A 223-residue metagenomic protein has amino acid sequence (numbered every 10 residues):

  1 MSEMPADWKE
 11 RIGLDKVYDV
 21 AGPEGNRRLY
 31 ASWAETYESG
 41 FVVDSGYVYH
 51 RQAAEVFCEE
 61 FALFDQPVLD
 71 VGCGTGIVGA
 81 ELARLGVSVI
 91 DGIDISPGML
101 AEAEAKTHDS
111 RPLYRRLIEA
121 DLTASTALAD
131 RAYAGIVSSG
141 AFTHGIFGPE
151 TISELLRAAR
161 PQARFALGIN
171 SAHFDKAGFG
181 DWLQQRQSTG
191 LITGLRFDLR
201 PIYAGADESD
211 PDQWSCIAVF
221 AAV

Functional and structural regions predicted by a protein language model:
M1-P23: N-terminal auxiliary segments of SAM/dcSAM-dependent transferases
S39-A54: Conserved SAM-binding loop and adjacent beta-strand
L69-V71, T75-S125: Class I SAM-dependent methyltransferase SAM/SAH-binding core
T126-I136: A short acidic, Gly/Pro-enriched loop at the edge of an enzyme's catalytic core that lines a small-molecule cofactor
A134-G148: A short SAM/SAH-binding and catalytic strip from SAM-dependent methyltransferases
E150-P161: A short glycine-rich, Lys/Arg-flanked "PGG" loop and its adjoining helix->strand segment in the class I
Q162-N170: Conserved beta-strand signature within the Rossmann-like core of class I S-adenosyl-L-methionine
L191-V223: Class I S-adenosyl-L-methionine
